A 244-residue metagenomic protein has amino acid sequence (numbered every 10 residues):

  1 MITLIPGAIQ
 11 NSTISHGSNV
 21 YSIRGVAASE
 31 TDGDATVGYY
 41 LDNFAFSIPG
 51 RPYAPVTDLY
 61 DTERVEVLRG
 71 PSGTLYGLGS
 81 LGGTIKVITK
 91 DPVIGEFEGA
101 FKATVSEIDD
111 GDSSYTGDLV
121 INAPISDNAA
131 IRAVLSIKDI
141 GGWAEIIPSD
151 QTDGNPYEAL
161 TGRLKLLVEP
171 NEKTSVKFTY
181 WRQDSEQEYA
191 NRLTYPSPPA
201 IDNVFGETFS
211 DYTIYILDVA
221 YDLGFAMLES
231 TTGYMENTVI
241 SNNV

Functional and structural regions predicted by a protein language model:
M1-I2, V65-G70, I85-V87, A133: Non-catalytic regulatory/gating segments with a bias toward low-complexity or hydrophobic composition
I2-F44, E63: Extracytoplasmic beta-strand/coil segments of soluble accessory domains associated with Gram-negative outer-membrane
G17, A28, S106-I108, K138-G142 (+6 more regions): Structural signature of outer-membrane beta-barrel domains
V20-R24, V37-Y40, P55, S80-A103 (+1 more regions): N-terminal periplasmic accessory domains that precede and gate Gram-negative outer-membrane beta-barrel machines
D42-P71, G162: Short acidic/polar hinge/loop motifs at secondary-structure boundaries that mediate gating or recognition
G50, K102-S106, E145-T152, A200-F205: Extracellular loop and loop/strand-boundary signature of outer-membrane beta-barrel proteins
A100, D109-Q187, T213: Transmembrane beta-barrel wall of Gram-negative outer-membrane proteins
E145-I147, S175-D202, T231-Y234, I240-V244: Outer-membrane beta-barrel and related beta-rich outer-membrane complex signature in Gram-negative bacteria
